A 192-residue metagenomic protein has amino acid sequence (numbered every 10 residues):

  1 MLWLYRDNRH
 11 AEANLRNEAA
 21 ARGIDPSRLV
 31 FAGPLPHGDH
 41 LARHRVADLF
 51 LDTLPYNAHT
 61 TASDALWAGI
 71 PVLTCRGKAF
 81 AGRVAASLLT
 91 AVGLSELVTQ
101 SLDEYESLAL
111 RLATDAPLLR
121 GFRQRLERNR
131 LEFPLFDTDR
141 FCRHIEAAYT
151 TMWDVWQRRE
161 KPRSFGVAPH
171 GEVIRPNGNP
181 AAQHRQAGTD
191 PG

Functional and structural regions predicted by a protein language model:
M1-W3: Hydrophobic targeting segments
Y5-D7, E12-A21, V30, L35 (+1 more regions): C-terminal amphipathic helix plus adjacent low-complexity, charged tail appended to glycosyltransferase catalytic
N8-E12, G38-H40, A58-T61, F80-G82: Flexible loop/turn segments at secondary-structure boundaries
A11, R43, A47, A81 (+1 more regions): Hydrophobic (often cysteine-bearing) scaffold residues that line and stabilize catalytic clefts of nucleotide/cofactor
A21-I24, A42, L89: Structural motif
P26, T53-T138: Catalytic binding pocket for nucleotide-activated donors in carbohydrate/polymer assembly enzymes
L29-A42, N57: Conserved active-site histidine-acidic residue motif and adjacent donor-binding/catalytic loop of glycosyltransferases
R45-P55: Acidic donor-binding loop of glycosyltransferase active sites
